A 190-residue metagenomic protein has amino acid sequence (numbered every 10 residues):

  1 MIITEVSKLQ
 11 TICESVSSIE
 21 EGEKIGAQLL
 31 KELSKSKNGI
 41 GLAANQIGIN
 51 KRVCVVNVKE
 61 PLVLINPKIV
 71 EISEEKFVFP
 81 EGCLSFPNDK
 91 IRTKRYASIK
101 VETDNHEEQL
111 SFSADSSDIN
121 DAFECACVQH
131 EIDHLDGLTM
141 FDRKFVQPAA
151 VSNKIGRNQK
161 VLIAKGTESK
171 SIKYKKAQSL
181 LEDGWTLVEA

Functional and structural regions predicted by a protein language model:
M1-K160, Q178-E182, A190: Positively charged
G166-I172: A short, exposed loop/beta-hairpin motif centered on an aromatic-Gly-Thr core
